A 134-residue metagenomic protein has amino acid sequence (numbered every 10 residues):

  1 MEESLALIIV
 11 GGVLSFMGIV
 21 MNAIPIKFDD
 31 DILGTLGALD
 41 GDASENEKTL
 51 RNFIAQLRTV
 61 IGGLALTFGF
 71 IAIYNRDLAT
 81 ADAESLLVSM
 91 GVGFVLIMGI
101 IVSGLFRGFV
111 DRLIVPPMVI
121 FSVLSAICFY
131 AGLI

Functional and structural regions predicted by a protein language model:
E2-S15, A83-M90: Interfacial segments of alpha-helical transmembrane regions
I9-G34: N-terminal signal-anchor/start-transfer transmembrane helix
G11-F16, T67-F68, L96, S122-C128: Hydrophobic cores of alpha-helical transmembrane segments in multi-pass inner/ER membrane proteins, independent
M21, L124-I134: Membrane-water interface at the C-terminal end of transmembrane alpha helices
P25-I32, N75, A79, G104-D111: Perimembrane helix-loop junctions in membrane proteins
D40-D77, V92-L96: Core segments of alpha-helical transmembrane spans in multipass integral membrane proteins
L86-V102, M118-I127: Hydrophobic alpha-helical membrane segments
M98-P116, G132-I134: Membrane-helix boundary connector in multi-pass membrane proteins
